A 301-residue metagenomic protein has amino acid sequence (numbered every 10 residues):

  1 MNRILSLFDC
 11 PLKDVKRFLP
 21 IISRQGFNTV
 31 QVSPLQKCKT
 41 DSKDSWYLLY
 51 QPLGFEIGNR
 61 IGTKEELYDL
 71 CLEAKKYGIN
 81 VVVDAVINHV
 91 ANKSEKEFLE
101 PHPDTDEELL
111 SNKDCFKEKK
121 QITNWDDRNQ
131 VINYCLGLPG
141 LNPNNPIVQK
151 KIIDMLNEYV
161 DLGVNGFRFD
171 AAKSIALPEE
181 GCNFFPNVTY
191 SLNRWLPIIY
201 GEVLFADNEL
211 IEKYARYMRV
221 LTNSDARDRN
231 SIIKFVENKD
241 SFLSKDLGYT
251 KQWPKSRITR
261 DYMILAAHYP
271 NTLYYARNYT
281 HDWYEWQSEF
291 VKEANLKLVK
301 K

Functional and structural regions predicted by a protein language model:
M1-V83, N88-N92, F98, D127-P143 (+1 more regions): N-terminal structural segment of carbohydrate-active enzymes
R3, R17-S23, P34-Q36, D41-Y50 (+2 more regions): Active-site-proximal helices and loops of the catalytic beta/alpha 8
N59, T63, N144-V148, L177 (+2 more regions): Residue-level preference for long, well-ordered alpha-helices that form the structural scaffold of enzyme catalytic
A91-K150, R229-V236, L243, M263 (+1 more regions): Glycan-binding loop/region signatures in secreted carbohydrate-active enzymes
